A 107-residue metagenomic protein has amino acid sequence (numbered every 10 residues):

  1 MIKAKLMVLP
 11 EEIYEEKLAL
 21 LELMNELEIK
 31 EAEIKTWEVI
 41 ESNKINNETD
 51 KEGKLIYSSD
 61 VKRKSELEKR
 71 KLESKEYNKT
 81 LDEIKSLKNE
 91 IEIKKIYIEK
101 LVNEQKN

Functional and structural regions predicted by a protein language model:
M1, V8, K35-I45, E104-N107: Charged, low-complexity, helix-prone segments enriched in Lys/Glu/Asp/Gln
M1-E22: Short, charge-rich amphipathic alpha-helices with coiled-coil/heptad character
A4-V8, L55, K79, I93-I96: Hydrophobic transmembrane signal anchors and adjacent membrane-proximal interface regions, especially in viral
A19-L20, L27, E83: A general secondary-structure boundary signal
M24-R70: Extended alpha-helical coiled-coil "stalk/arm" regions that act as elongated linkers or oligomerization scaffolds
E31-K35, K75-N107: Long amphipathic alpha-helical coiled-coil segments
